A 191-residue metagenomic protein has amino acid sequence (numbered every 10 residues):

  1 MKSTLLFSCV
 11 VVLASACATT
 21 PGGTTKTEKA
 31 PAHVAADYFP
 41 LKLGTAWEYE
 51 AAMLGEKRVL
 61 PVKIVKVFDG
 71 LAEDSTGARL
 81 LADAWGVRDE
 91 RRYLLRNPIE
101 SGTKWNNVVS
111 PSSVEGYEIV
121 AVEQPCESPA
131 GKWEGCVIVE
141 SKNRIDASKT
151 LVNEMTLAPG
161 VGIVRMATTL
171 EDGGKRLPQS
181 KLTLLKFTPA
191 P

Functional and structural regions predicted by a protein language model:
M1-T4: Positively charged n-region of N-terminal signal peptides that target proteins for export
A14-A16: C-terminal motif of bacterial Sec signal peptides marking the signal peptidase cleavage site
T19-P191: Conserved functional acidic sites
